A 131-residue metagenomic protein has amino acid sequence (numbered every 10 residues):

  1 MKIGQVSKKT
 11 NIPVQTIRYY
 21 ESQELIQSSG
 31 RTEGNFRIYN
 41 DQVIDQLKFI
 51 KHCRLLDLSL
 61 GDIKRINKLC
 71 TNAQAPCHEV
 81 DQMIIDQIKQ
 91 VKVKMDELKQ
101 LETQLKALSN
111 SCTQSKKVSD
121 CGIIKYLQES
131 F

Functional and structural regions predicted by a protein language model:
M1-K68: Basic helix-turn-helix/winged-helix DNA-binding cores and closely related short helical interaction motifs
D41-Q42, A73-A75: Short secondary-structure transition/capping segments
K51-R54, C70, Q87, C112: Alpha-helix boundary/capping residues
Q74-F131: C-terminal regulatory/oligomerization modules of transcriptional regulators
